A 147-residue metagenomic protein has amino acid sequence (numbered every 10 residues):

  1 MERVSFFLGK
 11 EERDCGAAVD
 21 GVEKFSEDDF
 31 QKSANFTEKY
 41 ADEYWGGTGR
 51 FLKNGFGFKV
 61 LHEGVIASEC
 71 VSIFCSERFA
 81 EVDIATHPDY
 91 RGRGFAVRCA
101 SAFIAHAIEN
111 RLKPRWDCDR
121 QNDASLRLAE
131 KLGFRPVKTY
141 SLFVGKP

Functional and structural regions predicted by a protein language model:
M1-L8, R135-P147: Conserved catalytic-core motifs of GNAT/GCN5-like acyltransferases
M1-Q31: Acyl-donor-binding surface of acyltransferase catalytic domains
V22-V60: A contiguous catalytic/ligand-binding core that recognizes phosphate-bearing ligands
G47-F56, L61-F79, D83-H87: A conserved beta-strand-loop-helix scaffold within acyl/acetyltransferase catalytic domains
V82, G92-I108, R127-K131: Conserved acetyl-CoA-binding loop-helix of GNAT-fold acetyltransferases
A107-D119: Conserved GNAT acetyl-CoA-binding A-motif
W116-R127, R135, F143-P147: Conserved beta-strand-loop-alpha-helix junction that forms the acyl-donor binding cleft
